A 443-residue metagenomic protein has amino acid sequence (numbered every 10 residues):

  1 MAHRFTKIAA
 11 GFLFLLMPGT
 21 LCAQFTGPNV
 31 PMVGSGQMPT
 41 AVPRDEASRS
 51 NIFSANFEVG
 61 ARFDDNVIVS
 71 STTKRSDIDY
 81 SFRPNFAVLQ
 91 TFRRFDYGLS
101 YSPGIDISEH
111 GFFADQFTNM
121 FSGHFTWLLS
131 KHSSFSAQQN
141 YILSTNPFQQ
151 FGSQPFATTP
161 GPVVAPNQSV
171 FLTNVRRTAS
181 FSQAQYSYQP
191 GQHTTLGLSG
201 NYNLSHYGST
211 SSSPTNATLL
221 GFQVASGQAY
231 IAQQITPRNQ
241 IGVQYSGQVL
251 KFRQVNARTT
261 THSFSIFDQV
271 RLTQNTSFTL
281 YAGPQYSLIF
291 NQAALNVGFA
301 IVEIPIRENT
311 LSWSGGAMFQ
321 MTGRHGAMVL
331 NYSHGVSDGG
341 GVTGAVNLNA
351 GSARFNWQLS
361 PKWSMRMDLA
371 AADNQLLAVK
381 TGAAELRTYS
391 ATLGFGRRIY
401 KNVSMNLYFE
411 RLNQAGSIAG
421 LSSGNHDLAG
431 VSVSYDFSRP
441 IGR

Functional and structural regions predicted by a protein language model:
M1-F12: Bacterial N-terminal signal peptides that target proteins for export
A23-R443: Gram-negative and organellar
